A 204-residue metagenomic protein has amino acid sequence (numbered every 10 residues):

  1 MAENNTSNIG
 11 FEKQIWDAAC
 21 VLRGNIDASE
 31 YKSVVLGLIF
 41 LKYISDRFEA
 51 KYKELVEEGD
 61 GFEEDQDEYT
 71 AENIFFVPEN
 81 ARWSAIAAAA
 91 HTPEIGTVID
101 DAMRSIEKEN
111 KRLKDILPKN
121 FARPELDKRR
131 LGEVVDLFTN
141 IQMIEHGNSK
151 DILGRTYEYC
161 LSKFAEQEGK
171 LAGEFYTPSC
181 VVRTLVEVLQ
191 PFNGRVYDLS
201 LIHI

Functional and structural regions predicted by a protein language model:
M1-F192: Non-catalytic, mostly N-terminal accessory regions of nucleic-acid modification and defense proteins
N193-S200: Conserved class I S-adenosyl-L-methionine
I202-I204: Conserved small/polar residues in nucleotide/adenosyl-binding loops
